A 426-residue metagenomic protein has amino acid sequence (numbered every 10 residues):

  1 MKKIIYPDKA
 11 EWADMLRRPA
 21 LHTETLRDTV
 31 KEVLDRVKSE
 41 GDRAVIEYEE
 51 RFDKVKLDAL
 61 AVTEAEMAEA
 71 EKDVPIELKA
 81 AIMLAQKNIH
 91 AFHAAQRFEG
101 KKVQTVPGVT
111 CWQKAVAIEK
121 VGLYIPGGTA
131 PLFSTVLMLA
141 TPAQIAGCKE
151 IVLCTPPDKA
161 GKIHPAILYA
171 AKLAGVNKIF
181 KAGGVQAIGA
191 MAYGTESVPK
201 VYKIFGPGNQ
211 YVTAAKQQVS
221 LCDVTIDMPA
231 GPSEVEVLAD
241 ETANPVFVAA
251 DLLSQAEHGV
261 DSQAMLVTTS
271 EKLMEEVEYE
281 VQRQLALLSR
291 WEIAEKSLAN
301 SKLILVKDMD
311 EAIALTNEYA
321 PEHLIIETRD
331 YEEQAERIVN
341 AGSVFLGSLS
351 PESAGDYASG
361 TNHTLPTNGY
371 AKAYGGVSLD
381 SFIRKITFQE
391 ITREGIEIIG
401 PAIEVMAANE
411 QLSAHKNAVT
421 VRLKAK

Functional and structural regions predicted by a protein language model:
M1-E119: N-terminal Rossmann-like NAD(P)+-binding subdomain of aldehyde/semialdehyde dehydrogenases
K2-P7, K178-G183, L303-D308: Short acidic-hydrophobic, aromatic-tinged amphipathic segments that line or gate anion-handling sites
F98-T105, T225, S262-V267, L287-S297 (+3 more regions): Flexible, glycine/charged-enriched surface loops at secondary-structure junctions
V103-Y169: Conserved small-residue-rich beta-alpha loop and adjacent elements that most often cradle the phosphate/pyrophosphate
G175-Q263: Conserved NAD(P)+-binding/catalytic subdomain of aldehyde/semialdehyde dehydrogenases
H258, L266-A341: A glycine- and small/hydrophobic-rich beta-loop-beta segment that serves as a flexible "lid/hinge" or phosphate-binding
E318-K426: C-terminal core of ALDH-fold dehydrogenases
